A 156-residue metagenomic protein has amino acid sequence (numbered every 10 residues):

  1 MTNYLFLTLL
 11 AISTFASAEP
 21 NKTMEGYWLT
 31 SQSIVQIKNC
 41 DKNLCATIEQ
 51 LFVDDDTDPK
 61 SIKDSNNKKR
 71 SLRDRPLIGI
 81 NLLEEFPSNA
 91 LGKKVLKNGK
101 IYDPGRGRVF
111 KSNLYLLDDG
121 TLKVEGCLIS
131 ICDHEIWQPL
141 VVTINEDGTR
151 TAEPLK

Functional and structural regions predicted by a protein language model:
M1-T8: Sec-dependent signal peptide recognition, specifically the positively charged N-region followed immediately by
A11-S17: N-terminal signal peptide c-region/cleavage motif recognized by signal peptidases
S17-Y27: N-terminal helix-cap/turn-to-beta initiation motif at the start of protein domains
L29-S71, R75, N81, E85-S88: Short, solvent-exposed loop/hinge segments that bridge or flank secondary-structure elements
T30-Q32, G107-K111, C132: Short, surface-exposed coil-to-beta transition loops
N39-D41, I48-F52, L114-L116, G126-I129 (+1 more regions): A mature extracytoplasmic/lumenal domain signature
G99-V124: Acidic, glycine-rich flexible loop segments
L128-K156: Edge beta-strand at a domain terminus
